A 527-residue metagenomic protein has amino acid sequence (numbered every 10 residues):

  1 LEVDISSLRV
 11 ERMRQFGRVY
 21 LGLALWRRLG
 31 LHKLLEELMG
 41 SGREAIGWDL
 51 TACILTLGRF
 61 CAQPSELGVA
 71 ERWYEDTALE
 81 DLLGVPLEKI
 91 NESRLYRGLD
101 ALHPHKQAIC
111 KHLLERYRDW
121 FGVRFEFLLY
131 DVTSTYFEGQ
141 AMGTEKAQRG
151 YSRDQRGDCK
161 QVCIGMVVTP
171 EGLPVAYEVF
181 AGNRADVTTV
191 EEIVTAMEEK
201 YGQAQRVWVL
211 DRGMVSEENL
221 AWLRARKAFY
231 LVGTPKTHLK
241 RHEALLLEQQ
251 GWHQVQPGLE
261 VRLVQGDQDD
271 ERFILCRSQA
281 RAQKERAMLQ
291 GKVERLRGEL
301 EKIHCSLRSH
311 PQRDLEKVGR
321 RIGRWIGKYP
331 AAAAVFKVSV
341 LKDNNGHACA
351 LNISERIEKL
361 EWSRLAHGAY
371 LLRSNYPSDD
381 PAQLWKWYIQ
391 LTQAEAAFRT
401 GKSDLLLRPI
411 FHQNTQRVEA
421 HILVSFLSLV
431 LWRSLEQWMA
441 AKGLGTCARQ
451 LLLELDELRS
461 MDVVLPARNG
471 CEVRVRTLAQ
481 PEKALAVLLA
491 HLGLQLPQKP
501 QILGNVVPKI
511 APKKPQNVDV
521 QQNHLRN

Functional and structural regions predicted by a protein language model:
L1-L21, R28-N527: Anion-binding and metal-coordination hotspots
